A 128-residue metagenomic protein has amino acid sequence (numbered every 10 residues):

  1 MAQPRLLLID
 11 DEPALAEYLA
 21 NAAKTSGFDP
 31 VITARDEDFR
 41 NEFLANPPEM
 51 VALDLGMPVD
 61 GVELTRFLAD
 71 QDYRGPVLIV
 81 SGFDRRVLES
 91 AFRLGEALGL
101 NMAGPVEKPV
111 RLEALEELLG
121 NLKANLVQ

Functional and structural regions predicted by a protein language model:
A2-A14, L19-A23, V51: Conserved acidic segment of CheY-like receiver
N21-S26, E42, L94: Alpha-helical interaction/dimerization surfaces of two-component signaling modules
I32-M50: Acidic, metal-coordinating helix/loop segments flanking the phosphotransfer/catalytic sites of two-component signaling
L44-N46, L68-R74, A97: Conserved phosphotransfer cores of two-component systems
A52-R74, D84, L88-S90: Conserved phosphotransfer microenvironments
G61, F92-A103: As written
I79-G82: Hydrophobic/aromatic residues positioned on beta-strands within the core alpha/beta folds
R86-V87, E107-K123: C-terminal output helix
